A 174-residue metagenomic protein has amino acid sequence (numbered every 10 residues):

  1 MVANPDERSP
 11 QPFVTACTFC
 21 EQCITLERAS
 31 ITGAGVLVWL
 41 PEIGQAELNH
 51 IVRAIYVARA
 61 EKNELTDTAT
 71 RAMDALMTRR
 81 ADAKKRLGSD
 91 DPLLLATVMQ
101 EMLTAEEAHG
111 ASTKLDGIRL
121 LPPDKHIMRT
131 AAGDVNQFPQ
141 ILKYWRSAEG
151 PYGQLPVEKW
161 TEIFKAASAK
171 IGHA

Functional and structural regions predicted by a protein language model:
M1-V14: Short linker/helix segments within small regulatory modules
N4, K62-T70, L87-G88, E106-A111: Intrinsically disordered, low-complexity coil segments
F13-G33: Short Cys/His-centered divalent metal-binding micro-motifs
I24-T25, A60-K62, G88-L93: Repeat-unit-sized solenoid/scaffold elements
R28-A81: Charged, amphipathic alpha-helical linkers/stalks
T78-A174: C-terminal, charged low-complexity interaction regions
